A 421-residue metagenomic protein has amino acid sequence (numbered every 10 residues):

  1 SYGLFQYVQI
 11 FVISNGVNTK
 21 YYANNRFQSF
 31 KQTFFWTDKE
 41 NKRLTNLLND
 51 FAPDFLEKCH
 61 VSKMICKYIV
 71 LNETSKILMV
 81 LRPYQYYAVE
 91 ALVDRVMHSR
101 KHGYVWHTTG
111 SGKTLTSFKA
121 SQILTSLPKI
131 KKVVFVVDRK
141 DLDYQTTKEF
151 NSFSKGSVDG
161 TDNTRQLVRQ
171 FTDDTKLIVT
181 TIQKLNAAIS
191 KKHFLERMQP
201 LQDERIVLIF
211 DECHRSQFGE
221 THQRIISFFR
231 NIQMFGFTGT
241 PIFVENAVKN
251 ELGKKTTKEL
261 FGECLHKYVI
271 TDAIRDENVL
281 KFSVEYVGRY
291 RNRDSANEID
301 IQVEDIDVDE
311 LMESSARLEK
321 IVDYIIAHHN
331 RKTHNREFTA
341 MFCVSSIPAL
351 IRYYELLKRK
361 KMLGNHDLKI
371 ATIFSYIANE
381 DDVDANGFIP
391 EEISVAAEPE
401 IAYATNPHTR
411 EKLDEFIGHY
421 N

Functional and structural regions predicted by a protein language model:
S1-K132, D141-G156, D173-K176, Q183 (+4 more regions): ATP-dependent helicase/translocase motor core
V17-K20, K140-L142, Q183-A187, H214-R215 (+4 more regions): Conserved nucleotide-binding/hydrolysis micro-motifs of P-loop NTPases
Y104, K132-V134, T147, F153-L167 (+2 more regions): Conserved RecA-like helicase motor-core motifs
W106-T108, K131-R139, F338-S346: Conserved RecA-like ASCE P-loop NTPase motor core of nucleic-acid helicases/translocases
T108-T109, E212-S216, F228-A247, E277: Conserved helicase ATPase motor motifs in RecA-like P-loop NTPase domains
K176, D309-N421: Conserved C-terminal RecA-like helicase domain
L177-F210, R215-R224: Conserved RecA-like ASCE ATPase "motif II neighborhood" in helicase/translocase motors
N246-F338, Y354-K361, D367, E398: Interdomain helical connector at the RecA1-RecA2 junction of SF1/SF2 helicase-like NTPases
